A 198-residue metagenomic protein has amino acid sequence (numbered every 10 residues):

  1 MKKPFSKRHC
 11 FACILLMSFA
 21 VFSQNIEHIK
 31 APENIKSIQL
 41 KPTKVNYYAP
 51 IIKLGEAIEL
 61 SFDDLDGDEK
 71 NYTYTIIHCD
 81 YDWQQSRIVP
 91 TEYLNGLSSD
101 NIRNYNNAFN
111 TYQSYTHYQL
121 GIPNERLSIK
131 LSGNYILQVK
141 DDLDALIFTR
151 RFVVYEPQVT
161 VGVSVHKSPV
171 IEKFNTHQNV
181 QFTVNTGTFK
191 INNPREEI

Functional and structural regions predicted by a protein language model:
M1-N25: Bacterial Sec-dependent N-terminal signal peptides
I26-L40, V159: Proline/serine/threonine-rich low-complexity linkers at boundaries of modular beta-sandwich domains
K36-H78, E172-T186: Contiguous beta-strand segments within globular domains
D66-K70, S128-I129, F189-E196: A short beta-turn/strand-edge loop motif at beta-sheet boundaries
Y81-W83, L127, D141-I147: Short acidic/polar inter-strand loop motif in beta-rich domains
N95-Y115: Extended, solvent-exposed segments with strong compositional bias
S114-L127, S132-V139: Ligand-binding face of N-terminal immunoglobulin V-set domains in extracellular IgSF glycoproteins
V154-H177: Low-complexity, Pro/Ser/Thr- and charge-rich linker/hinge segments at domain boundaries
